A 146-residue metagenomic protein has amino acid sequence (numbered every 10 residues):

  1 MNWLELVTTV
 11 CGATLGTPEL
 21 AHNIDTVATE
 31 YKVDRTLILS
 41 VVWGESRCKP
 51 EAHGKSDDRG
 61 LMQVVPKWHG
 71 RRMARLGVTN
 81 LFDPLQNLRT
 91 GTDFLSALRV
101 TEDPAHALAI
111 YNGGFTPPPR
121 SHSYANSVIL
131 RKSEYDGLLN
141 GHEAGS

Functional and structural regions predicted by a protein language model:
N2-S146: Catalytic glycan-binding domains that act on GlcNAc-containing polysaccharides
